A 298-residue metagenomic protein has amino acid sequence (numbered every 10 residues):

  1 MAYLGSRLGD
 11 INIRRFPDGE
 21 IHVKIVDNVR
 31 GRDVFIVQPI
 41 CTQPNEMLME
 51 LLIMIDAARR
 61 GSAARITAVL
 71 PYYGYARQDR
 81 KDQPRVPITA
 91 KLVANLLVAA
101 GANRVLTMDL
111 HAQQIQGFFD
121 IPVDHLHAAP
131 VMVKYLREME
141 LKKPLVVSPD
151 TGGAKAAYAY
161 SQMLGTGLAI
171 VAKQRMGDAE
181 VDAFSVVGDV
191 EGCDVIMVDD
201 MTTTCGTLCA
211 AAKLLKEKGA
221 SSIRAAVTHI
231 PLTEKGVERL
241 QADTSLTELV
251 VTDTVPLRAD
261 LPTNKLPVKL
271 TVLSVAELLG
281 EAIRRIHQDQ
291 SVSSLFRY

Functional and structural regions predicted by a protein language model:
M1-Y298: PRPP-associated nucleotide enzymes
